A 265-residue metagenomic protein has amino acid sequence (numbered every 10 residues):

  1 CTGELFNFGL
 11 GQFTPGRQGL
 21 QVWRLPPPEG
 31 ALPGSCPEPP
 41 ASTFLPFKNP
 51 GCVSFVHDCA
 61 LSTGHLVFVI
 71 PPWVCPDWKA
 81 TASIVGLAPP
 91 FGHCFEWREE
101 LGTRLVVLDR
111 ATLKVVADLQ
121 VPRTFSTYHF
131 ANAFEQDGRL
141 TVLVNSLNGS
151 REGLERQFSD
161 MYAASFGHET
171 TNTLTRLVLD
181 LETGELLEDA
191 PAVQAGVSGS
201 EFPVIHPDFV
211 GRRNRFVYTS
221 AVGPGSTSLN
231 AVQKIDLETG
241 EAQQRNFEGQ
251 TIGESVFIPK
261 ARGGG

Functional and structural regions predicted by a protein language model:
C1-G265: Beta-propeller domains
